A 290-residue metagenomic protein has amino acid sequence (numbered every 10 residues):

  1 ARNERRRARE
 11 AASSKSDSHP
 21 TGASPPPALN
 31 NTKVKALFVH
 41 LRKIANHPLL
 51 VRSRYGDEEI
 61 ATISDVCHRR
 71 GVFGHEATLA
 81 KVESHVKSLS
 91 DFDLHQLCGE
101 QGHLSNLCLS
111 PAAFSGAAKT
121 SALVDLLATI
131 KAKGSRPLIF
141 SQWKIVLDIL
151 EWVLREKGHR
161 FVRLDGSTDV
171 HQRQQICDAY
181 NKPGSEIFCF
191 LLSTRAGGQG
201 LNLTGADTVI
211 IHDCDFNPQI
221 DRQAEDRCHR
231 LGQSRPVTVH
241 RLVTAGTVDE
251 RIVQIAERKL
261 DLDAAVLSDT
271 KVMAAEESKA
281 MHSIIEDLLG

Functional and structural regions predicted by a protein language model:
A1-R70, T78-G290: ASCE P-loop NTPase motor core, strongest for the SF2 helicase catalytic module
